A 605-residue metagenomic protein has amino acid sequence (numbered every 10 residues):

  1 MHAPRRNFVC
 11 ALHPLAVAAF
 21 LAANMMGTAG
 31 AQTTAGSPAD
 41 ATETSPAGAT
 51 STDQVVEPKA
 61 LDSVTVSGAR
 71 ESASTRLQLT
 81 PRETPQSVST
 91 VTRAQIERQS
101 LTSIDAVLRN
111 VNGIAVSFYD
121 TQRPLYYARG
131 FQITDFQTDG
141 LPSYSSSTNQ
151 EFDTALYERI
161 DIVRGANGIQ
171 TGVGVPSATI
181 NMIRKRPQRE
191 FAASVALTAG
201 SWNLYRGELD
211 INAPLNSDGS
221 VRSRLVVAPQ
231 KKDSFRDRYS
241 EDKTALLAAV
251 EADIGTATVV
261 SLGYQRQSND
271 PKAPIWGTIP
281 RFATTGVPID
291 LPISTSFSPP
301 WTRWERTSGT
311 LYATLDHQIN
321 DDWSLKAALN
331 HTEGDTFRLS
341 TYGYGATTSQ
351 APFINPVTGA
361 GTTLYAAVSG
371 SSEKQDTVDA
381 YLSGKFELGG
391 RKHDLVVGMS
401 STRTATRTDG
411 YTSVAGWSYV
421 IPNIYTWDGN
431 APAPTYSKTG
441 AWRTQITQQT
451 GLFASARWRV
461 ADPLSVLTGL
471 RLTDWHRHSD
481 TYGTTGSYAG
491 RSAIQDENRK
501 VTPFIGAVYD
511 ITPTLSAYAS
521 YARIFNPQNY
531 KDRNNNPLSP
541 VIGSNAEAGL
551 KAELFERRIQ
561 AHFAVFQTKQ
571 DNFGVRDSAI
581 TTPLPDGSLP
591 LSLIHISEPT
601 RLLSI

Functional and structural regions predicted by a protein language model:
M1-L101, D105-V111: N-terminal Sec signal peptide and the immediately downstream disordered periplasmic leader that contains the TonB box
A41-P46, T90-R93, V107-N110, V116 (+2 more regions): Periplasmic plug
A155-E158, I169-A248, I254-T258, G309 (+1 more regions): Outer-membrane beta-barrel translocator/receptor signature
L197-N203, A213, P229-D233, D242-T244 (+8 more regions): Transmembrane beta-strands of outer-membrane beta-barrel pores
Q230-S234, L247-D253, A257-Q318, E333-E373 (+7 more regions): Acidic/polar loop-and-plug regions of large Gram-negative outer-membrane beta-barrel proteins
E251-D253, E373, K392-T404, A441-Q570: Structural signature of Gram-negative outer-membrane beta-barrels, strongest in the C-terminal barrel of TonB-dependent
L311, D316-E333, L364-Y482: Face-selective signature of the C-terminal outer-membrane beta-barrel domain
I594-I605: Single conserved hydrophobic/aromatic residue that forms the stacking wall/gate of nucleotide- or nucleobase-binding
